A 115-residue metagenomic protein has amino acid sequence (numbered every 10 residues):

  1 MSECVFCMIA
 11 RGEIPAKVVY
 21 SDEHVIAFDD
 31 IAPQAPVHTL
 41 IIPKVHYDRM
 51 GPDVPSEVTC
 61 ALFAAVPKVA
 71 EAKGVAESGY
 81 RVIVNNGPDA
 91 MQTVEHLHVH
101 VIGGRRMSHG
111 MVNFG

Functional and structural regions predicted by a protein language model:
M1-G115: HIT superfamily nucleotide-processing domains
